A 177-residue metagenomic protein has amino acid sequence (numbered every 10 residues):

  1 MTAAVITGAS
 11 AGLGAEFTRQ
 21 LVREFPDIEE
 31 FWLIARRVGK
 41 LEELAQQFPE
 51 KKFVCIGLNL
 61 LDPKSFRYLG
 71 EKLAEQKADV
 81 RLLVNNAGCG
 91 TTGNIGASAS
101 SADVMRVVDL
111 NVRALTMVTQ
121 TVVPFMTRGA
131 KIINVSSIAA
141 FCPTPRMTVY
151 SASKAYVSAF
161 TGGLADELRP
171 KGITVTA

Functional and structural regions predicted by a protein language model:
S10-A11: Conserved glycine-rich cofactor-binding loop
E24-E43: Conserved glycine-rich Rossmann-like NAD(P)H-binding loop of the short-chain dehydrogenase/reductase
E24-F25, F125-M126, C142, G163-T174: Active-site-adjacent segment of SDR/Rossmann-fold oxidoreductases
G39, G57-Y68: The beta1-alpha1 cofactor-binding region of Rossmann-like NAD(H)/NADP(H)-dependent oxidoreductases
R67, A78, G90-M105, R146: Conserved mid-core segment of classical short-chain dehydrogenase/reductases
T119, S153: Active-site helix of classical SDR
S137: Residue(s) in the substrate-gating loop at a strand-loop-helix junction that position the organic substrate next
